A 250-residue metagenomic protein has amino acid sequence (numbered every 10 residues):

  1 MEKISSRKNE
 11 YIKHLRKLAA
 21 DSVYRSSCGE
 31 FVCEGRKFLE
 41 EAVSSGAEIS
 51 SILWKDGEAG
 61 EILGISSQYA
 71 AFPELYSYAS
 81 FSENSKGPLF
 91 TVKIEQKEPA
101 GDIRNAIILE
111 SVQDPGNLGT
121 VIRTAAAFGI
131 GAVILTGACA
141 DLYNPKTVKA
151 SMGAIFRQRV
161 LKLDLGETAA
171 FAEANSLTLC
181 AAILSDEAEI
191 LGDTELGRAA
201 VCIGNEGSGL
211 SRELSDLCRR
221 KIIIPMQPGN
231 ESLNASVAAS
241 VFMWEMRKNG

Functional and structural regions predicted by a protein language model:
M1-D56, C139-A140: Boundary-proximal intrinsically disordered activation/regulatory segments immediately upstream of a helical core
K3-S6, S67-F72, Q158-T168: Short acidic-hydrophobic, aromatic-tinged amphipathic segments that line or gate anion-handling sites
S44, E95, P99-D186: RNA substrate-binding interface of SAM-dependent RNA methyltransferases
I62-E74, R104, G197-A200, R219: Active-site regions of enzymes building and remodeling cell-envelope glycoconjugates
Q68-K93: Glycine/small-residue-rich loop that forms an oxyanion/phosphate-binding "nest" at active or ligand-binding sites
A71-P73, E110, T136-G137, R159 (+1 more regions): Short beta->alpha connector loops at strand-helix junctions that form conserved, small/polar/Pro-enriched
F90, A127-F128, L142, T147-F156 (+1 more regions): Structured adenosyl-cofactor binding patch, chiefly the S-adenosyl-L-methionine
A181-N230: Active-site/ligand-binding-proximal alpha/beta "capping" segment
